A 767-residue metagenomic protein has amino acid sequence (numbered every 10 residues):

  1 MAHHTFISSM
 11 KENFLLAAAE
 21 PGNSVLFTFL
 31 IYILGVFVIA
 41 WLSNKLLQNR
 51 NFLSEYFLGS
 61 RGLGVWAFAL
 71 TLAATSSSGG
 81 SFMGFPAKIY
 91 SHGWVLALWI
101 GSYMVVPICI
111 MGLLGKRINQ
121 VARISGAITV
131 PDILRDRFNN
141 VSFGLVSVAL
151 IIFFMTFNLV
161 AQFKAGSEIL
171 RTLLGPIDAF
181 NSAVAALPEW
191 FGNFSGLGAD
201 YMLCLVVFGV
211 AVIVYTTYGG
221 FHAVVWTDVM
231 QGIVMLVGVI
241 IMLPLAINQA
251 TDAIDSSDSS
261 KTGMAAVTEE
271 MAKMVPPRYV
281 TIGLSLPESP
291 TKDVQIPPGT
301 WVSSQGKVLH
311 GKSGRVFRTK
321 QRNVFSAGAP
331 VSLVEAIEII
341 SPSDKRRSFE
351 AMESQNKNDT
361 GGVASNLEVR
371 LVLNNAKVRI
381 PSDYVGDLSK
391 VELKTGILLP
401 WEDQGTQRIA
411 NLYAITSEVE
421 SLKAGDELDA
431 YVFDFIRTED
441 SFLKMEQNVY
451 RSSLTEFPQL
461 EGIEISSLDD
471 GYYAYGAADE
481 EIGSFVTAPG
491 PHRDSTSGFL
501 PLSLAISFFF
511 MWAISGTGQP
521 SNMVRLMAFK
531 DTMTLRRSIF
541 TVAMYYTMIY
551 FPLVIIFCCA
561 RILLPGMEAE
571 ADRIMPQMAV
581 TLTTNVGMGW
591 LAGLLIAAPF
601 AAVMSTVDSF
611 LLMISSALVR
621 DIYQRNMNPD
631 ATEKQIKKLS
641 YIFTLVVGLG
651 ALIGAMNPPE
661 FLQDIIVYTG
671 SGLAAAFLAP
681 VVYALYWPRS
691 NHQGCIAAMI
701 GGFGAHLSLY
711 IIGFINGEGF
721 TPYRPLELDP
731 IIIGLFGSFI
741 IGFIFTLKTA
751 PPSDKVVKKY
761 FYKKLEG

Functional and structural regions predicted by a protein language model:
A2-G767: Membrane-embedded helix-loop-helix hairpins and adjacent transmembrane boundary segments in multi-pass transporters
